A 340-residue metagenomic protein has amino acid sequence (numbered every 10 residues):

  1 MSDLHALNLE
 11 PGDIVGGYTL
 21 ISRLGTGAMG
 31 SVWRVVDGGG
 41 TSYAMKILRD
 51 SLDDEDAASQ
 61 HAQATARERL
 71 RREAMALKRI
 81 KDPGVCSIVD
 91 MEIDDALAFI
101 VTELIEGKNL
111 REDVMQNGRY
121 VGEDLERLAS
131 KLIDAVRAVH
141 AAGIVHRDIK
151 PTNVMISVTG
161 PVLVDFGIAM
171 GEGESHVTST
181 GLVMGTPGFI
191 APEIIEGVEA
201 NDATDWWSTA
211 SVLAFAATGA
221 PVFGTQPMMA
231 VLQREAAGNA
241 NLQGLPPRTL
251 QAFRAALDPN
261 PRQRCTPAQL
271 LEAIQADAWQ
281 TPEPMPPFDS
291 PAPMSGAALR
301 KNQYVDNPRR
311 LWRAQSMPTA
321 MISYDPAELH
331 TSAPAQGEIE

Functional and structural regions predicted by a protein language model:
L20-A28, V32: Protein kinase glycine-rich loop
R49-R79: AlphaC helix of the eukaryotic protein kinase fold
M91: Activation-segment/catalytic-loop signature of the eukaryotic protein kinase fold
D95-N109, D113: Conserved short submotifs of the Hanks-type protein kinase catalytic core that shape the nucleotide-binding pocket
L128-A129: Activation segment signature within eukaryotic-like protein kinase domains
L132-I144: Protein kinase catalytic-loop region centered on the HRD/HxD motif
D205: Conserved catalytic-loop aspartate of Hanks-type protein kinases
Q280-E340: Regulatory extensions appended to serine/threonine kinase catalytic cores
